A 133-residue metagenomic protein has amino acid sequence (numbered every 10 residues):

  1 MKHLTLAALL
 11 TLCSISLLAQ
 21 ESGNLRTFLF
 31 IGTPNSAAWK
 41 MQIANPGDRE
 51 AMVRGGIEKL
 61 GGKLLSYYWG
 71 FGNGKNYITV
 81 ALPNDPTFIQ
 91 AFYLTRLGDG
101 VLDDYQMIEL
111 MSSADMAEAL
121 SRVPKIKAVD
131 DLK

Functional and structural regions predicted by a protein language model:
M1-L4: Positively charged n-region of N-terminal signal peptides that target proteins for export
L10-T11: Short, linear, compositionally biased motifs with a strong N-terminal bias
S14-S16: N-terminal signal peptide c-region/cleavage motif recognized by signal peptidases
A19-L65, G70-G74, P86-F88, A114-K133: Short S/T/G/P-rich N-terminal loop/turn motif that feeds into the first structured element of a domain
E21, P83-A114: An amphipathic, aromatic/His-enriched active-site/gating alpha helix that lines ligand/cofactor pockets
L29, Y77, Q106-E109: Structural recognition of the beta-strand scaffold that forms the well-ordered cores of secreted hydrolase catalytic
T33, T79-L82: Short hydrophobic/aromatic beta-strand micro-patches that form the beta-sheet surface supporting nucleotide- or nucleic
